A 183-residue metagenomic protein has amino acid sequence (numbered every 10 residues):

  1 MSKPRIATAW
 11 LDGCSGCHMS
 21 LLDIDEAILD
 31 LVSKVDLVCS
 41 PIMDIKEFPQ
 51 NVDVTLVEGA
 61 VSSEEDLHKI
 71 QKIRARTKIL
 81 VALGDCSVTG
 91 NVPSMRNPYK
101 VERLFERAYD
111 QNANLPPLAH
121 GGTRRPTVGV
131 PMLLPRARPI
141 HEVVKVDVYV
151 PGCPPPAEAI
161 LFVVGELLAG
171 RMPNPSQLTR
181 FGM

Functional and structural regions predicted by a protein language model:
M1-M183: Iron-sulfur-associated redox domains of electron-transfer enzymes in respiratory and anaerobic energy metabolism
